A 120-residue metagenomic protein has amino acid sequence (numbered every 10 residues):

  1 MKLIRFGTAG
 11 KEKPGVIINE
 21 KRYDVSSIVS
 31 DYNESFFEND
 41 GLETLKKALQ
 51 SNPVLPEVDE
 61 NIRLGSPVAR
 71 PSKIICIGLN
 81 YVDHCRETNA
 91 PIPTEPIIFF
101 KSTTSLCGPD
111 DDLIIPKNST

Functional and structural regions predicted by a protein language model:
M1-P96: N-terminal non-catalytic cap/leader segment that marks the start of a structured domain
E12, K21-R22, T103-S105, D112: Structural motif
L79-V82, S102, N118: Beta-hairpin (beta-strand-turn-beta-strand) motif
I92-P109: Structural signature of FAD isoalloxazine-binding scaffolds in flavoprotein oxidoreductases
L106-T120: A structural-propensity feature for long, helix-poor, extended segments
